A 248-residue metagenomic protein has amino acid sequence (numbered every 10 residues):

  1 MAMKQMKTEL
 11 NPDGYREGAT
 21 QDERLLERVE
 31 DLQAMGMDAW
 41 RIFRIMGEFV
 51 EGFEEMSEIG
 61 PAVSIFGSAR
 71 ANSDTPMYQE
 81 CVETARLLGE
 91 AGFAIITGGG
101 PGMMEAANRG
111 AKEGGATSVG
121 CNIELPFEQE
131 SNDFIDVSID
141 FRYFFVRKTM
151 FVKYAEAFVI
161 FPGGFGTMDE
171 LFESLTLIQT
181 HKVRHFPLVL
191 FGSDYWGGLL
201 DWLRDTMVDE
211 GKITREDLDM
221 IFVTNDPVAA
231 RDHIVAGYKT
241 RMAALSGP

Functional and structural regions predicted by a protein language model:
A2-D22, E27-C121: Glycine-rich beta-alpha loop segments
G52, M56, G114, Y154 (+4 more regions): Change "in soluble alpha/beta enzymes" to "in soluble alpha/beta proteins
M56-E58, L87-G89, A111-K112, Q129-D133 (+3 more regions): Solvent-exposed alpha-helices and their adjacent loops that cap or buttress functional pockets in soluble metabolic
Q79, G102-F161: Acidic/glycine-enriched connector segments
M104-E105, M168, R231: Short, well-ordered alpha-helical microsegments
E124-E130, T167, Y195-G198: Short gly/pro/ser/thr-enriched loop/turn and capping motifs at secondary-structure boundaries
R142-D194, Y238-A243: Active-site/ligand-binding-proximal alpha/beta "capping" segment
L190-P248: C-terminal functional extensions of proteins
